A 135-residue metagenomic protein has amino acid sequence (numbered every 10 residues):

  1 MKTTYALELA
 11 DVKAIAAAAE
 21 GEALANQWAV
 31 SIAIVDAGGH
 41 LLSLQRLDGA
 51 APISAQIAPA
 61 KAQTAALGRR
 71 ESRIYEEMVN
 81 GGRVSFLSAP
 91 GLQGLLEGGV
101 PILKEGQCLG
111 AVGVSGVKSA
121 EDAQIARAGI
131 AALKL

Functional and structural regions predicted by a protein language model:
M1-L135: Flexible, solvent-exposed loop/hinge segments and secondary-structure transition points
